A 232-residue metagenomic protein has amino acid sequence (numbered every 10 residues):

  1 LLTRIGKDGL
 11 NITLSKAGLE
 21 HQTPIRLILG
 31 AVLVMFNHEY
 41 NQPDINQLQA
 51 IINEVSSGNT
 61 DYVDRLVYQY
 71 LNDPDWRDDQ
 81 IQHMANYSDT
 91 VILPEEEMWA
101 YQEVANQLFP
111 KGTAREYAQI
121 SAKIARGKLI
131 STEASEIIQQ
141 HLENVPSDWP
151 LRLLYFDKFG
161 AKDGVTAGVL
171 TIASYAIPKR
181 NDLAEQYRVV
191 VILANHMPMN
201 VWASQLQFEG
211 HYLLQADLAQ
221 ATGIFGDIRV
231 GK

Functional and structural regions predicted by a protein language model:
L1-Y101, G112-E116: Active-site-adjacent helix/loop patches that line small-molecule binding or acyl-intermediate pockets
V63, V67-K232: Structured C-terminal helix/loop/strand segments within mature extracytoplasmic catalytic/sensor domains
